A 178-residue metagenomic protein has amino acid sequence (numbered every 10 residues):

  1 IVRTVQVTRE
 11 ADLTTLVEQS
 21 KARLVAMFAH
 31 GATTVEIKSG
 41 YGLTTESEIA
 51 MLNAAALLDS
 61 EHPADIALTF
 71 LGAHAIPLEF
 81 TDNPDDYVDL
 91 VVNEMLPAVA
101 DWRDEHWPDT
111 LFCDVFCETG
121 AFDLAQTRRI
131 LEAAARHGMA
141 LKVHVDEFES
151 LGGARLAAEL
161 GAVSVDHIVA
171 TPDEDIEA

Functional and structural regions predicted by a protein language model:
I1-V5, E10, L160-A162, E177-A178: Short intrinsically disordered, low-complexity coil segments enriched in acidic
V2-Q19, V25, T33-L151: Metal-coordinating catalytic core of metallo-dependent amide/deamination hydrolases
A140-L141, S150-A178: Active-site-adjacent C-terminal substructures of enzyme catalytic domains
